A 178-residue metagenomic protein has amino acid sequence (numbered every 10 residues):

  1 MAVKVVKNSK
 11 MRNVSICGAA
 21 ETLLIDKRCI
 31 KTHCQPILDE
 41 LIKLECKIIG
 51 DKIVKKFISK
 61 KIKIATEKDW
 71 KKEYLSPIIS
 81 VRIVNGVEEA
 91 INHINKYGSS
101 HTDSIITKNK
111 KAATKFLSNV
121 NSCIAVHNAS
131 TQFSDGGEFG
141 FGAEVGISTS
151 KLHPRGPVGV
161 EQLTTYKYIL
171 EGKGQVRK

Functional and structural regions predicted by a protein language model:
M1-S76, H127: ALDH superfamily catalytic-core signature
T66-K178: Conserved C-terminal structural/oligomerization subdomain of aldehyde/semialdehyde dehydrogenase
